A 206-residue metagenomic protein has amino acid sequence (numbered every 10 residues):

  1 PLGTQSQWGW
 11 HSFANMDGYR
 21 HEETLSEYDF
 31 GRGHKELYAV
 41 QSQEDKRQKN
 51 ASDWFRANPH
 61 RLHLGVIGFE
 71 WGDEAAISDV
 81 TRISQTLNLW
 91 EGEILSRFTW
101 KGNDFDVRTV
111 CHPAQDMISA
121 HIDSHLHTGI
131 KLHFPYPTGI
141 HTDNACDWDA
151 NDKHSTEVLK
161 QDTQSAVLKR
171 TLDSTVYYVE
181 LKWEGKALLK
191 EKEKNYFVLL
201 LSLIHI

Functional and structural regions predicted by a protein language model:
P1-L203: Beta-sandwich/jelly-roll carbohydrate-recognition scaffolds of carbohydrate-active enzymes
